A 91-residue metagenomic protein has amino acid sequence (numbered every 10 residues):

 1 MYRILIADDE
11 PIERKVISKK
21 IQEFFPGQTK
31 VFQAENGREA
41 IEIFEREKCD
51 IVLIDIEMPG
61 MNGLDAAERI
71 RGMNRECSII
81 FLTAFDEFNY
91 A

Functional and structural regions predicted by a protein language model:
D8, D55: Active-site residues of response regulator receiver
P11-F32: Two-component/phosphorelay signaling modules centered on CheY-like receiver
Q33-I51: Acidic, metal-coordinating helix/loop segments flanking the phosphotransfer/catalytic sites of two-component signaling
N36-E39, N62-D65, T83: Acidic catalytic/metal-coordinating carboxylates
E42, L64-R75: Short amphipathic alpha-helix used as the core "switch/output" element in two-component signaling
K48-D50, N74-S78: His-Asp phosphorelay/catalytic-motif detector in bacterial-type signaling
M58: Receiver (REC) domain active-site loop signature in two-component systems and cognate sites in sensor histidine kinases
C77-F85: A short, hydrophobic beta-strand element within the central beta-sheet of small alpha/beta folds
